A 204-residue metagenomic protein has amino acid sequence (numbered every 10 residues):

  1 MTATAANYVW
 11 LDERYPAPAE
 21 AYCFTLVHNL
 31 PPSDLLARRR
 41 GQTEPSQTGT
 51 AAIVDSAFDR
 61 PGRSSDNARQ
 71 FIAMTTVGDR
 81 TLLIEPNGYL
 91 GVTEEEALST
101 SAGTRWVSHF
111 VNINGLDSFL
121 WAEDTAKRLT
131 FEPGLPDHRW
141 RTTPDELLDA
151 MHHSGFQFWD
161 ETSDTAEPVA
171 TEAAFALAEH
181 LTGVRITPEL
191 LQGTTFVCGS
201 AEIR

Functional and structural regions predicted by a protein language model:
M1: Non-catalytic, low-structured ubiquitin/UBL-interacting segments
T4-L11, W121-R204: Long, compositionally biased intrinsically disordered terminal regions
T4-P144, A150-S154: Hydrophobic alpha-helical segments that drive targeting, anchoring, or assembly
